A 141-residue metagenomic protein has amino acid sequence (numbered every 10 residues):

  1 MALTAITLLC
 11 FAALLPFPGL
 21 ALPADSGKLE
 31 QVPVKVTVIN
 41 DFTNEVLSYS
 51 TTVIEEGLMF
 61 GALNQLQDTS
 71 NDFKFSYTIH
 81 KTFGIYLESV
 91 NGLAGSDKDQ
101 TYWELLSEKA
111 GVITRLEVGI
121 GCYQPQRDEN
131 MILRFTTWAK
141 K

Functional and structural regions predicted by a protein language model:
A2-K141: Ubiquitin-like/PB1-type beta-grasp interaction modules and other compact soluble beta-rich domains
